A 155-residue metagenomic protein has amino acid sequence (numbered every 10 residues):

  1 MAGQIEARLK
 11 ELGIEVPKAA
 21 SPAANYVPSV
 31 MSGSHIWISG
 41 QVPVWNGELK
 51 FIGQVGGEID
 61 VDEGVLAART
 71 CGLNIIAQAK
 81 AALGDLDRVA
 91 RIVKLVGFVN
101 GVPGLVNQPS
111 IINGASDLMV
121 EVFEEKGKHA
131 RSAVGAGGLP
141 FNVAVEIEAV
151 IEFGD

Functional and structural regions predicted by a protein language model:
M1-D155: Short, polar/acidic, helix-capping and beta-turn segments at strand->helix junctions that line the mouths
